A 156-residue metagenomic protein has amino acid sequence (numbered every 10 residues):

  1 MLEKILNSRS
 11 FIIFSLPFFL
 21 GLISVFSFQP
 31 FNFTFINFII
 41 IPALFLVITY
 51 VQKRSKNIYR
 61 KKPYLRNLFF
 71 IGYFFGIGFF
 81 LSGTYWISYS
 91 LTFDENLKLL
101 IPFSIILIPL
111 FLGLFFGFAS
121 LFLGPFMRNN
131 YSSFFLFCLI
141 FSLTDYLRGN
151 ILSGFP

Functional and structural regions predicted by a protein language model:
L2-P156: Membrane-embedded alpha-helical bundles of multi-pass enzymes that act on lipidic or dolichyl-linked glycan substrates
